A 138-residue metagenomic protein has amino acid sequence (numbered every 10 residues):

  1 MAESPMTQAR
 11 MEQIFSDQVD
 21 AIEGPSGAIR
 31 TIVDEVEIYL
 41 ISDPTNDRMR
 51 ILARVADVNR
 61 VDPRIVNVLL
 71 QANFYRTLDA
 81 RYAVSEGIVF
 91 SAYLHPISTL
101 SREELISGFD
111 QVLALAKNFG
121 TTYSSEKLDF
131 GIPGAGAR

Functional and structural regions predicted by a protein language model:
M1-E37, T77, R81, R138: Charge-rich, low-complexity N-terminal segments
L40-L52: Short, well-structured hydrophobic secondary-structure segments
N46-R48, D57-V58, I97-T99: Short, surface-exposed beta-strand-loop junctions and turns on beta-sheet-rich folds
R50-I88, A92: Short, internal acidic amphipathic alpha-helical interface segments that mediate docking to partner proteins
F74, L113-G120, S124: Short amphipathic alpha-helical signal-transduction/dimerization elements
R81-K117: A short, solvent-exposed beta-edge/loop patch
S124-R138: Short, highly charged C-terminal tails/helix-capping segments
